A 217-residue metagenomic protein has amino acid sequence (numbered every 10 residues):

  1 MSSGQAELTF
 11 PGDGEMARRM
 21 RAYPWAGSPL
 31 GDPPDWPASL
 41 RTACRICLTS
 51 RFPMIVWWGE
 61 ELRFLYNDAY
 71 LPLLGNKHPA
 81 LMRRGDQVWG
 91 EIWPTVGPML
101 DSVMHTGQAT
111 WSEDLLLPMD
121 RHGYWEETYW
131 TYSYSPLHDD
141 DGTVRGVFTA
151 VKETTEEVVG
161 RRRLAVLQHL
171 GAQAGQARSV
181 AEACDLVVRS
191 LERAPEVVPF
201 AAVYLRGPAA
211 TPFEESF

Functional and structural regions predicted by a protein language model:
S2-P34: Non-catalytic interaction/Regulatory regions outside core domains
G27-R41, E156-V166, Q176: Short, charged amphipathic alpha-helical "coupling" segments at sensory-output junctions in signaling proteins
P34, A38, E91-H138, T143-R145 (+1 more regions): Per-ARNT-Sim (PAS) sensory domains and their PAS-associated C-terminal
P37-R41, I46-E61, N67, N76 (+1 more regions): Helix-loop-beta substructure at the N-terminus of cytosolic sensory domains that couple signal/ligand detection
P53-W58, F64-L65, T110-W111, Y132-S135 (+3 more regions): Short, structured motif recognition centered on aromatic/hydrophobic residues
R63-F64, L71-Q87: PAS and related sensory helical modules
A69, Q87, P94-V96: An N-terminus-focused feature that recognizes amino-terminal "leader" regions
L137-L170: Sensory coupling linkers of modular signal transduction proteins
